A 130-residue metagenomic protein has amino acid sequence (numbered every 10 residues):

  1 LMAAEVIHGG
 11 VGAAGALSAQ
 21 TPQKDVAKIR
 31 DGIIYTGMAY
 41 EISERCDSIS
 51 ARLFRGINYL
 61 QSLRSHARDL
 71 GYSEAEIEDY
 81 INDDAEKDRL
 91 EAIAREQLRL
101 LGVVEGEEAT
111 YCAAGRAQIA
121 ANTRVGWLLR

Functional and structural regions predicted by a protein language model:
L1-G10: Bacterial N-terminal signal peptides
M2, I29, Y40, E105-G106 (+1 more regions): Generic detection of intrinsically disordered/low-complexity segments and helix-coil linkers/edges
E5-V6, T21, A67, G102: Generic low-complexity, intrinsically disordered sequence content enriched in small uncharged/hydrophobic residues
I7-H8, L17, G71: Short intrinsically disordered, low-complexity segments
G12-R52: Immediate post-signal-peptide N-terminus of mature secreted/exported proteins
R55-R130: Compact alpha-helical subdomains of small soluble proteins
